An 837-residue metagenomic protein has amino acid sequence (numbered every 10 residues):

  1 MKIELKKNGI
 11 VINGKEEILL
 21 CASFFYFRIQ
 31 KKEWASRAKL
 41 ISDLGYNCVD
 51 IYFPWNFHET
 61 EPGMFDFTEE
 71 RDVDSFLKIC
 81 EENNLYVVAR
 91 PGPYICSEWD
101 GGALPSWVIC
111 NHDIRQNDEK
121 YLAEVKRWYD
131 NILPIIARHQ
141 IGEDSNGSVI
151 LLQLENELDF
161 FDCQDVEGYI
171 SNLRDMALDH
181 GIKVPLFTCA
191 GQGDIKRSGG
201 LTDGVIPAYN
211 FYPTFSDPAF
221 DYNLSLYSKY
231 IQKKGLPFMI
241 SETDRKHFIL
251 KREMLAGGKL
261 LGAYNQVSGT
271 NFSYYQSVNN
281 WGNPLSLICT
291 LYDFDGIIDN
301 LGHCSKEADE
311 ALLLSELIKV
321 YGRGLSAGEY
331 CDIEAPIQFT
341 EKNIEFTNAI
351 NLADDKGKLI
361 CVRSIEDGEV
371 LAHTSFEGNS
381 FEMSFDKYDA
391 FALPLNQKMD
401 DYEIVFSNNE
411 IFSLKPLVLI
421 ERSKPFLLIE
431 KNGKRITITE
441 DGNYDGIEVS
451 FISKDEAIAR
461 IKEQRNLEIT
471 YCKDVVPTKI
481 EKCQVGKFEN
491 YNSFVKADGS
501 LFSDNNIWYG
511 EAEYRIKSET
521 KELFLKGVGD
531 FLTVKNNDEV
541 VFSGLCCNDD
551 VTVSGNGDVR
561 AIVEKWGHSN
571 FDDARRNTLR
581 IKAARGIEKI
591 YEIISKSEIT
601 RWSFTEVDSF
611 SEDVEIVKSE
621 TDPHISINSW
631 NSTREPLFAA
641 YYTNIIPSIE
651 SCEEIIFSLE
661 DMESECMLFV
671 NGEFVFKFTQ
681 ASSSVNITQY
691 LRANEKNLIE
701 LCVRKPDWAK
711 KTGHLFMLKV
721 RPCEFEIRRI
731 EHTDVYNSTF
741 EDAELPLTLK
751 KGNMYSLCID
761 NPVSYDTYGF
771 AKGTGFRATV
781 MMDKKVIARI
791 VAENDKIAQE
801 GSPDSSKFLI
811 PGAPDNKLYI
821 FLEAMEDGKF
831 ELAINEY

Functional and structural regions predicted by a protein language model:
M1-C48, K78: N-terminal carbohydrate-binding accessory modules
E4-K6, K78, E82-R90, I95-A219 (+2 more regions): Active-site region of glycoside hydrolase catalytic domains
G14, V49, C80, L152 (+2 more regions): Conserved, mostly hydrophobic/aromatic
K15, Y52-F57, E61-M64, E69 (+4 more regions): Aromatic- and acidic-residue-enriched carbohydrate-binding clefts of CAZyme catalytic domains
A35-D100, L178: Aromatic-lined substrate-binding rim segments of carbohydrate-active enzymes
N111, L122-I135, S145-S148, Q153-L154 (+13 more regions): Carbohydrate-binding surfaces of carbohydrate-active enzymes
K521-N536, V559, I645-G672, I699-L701 (+3 more regions): Aromatic-lined ligand-binding clefts that engage carbohydrates, nucleic acids, or primary amines
L545-N548, T679-S684, A792-K807: Extracellular carbohydrate recognition and processing domains and analogous Trp-centered ligand-binding platforms
